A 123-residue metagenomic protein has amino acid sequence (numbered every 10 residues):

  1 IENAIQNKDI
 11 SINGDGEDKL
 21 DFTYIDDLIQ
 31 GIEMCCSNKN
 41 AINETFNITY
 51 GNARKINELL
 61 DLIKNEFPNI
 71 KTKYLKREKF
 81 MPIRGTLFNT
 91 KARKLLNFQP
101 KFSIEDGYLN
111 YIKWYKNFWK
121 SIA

Functional and structural regions predicted by a protein language model:
A4-A123: C-terminal substrate-binding subdomain of Rossmann-fold SDR/epimerase-dehydratase oxidoreductases
